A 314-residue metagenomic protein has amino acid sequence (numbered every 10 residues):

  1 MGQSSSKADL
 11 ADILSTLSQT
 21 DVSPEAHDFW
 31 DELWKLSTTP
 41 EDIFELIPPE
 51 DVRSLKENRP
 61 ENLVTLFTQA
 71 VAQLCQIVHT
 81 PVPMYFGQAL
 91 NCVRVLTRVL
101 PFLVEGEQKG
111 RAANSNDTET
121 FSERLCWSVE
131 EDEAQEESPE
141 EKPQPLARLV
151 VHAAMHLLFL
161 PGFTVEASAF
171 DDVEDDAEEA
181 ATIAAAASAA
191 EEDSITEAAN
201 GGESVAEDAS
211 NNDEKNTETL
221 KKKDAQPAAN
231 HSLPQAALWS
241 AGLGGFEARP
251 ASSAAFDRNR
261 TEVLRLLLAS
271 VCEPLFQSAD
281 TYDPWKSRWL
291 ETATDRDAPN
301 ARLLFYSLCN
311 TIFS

Functional and structural regions predicted by a protein language model:
G2-S314: Extended alpha-helical scaffold regions
